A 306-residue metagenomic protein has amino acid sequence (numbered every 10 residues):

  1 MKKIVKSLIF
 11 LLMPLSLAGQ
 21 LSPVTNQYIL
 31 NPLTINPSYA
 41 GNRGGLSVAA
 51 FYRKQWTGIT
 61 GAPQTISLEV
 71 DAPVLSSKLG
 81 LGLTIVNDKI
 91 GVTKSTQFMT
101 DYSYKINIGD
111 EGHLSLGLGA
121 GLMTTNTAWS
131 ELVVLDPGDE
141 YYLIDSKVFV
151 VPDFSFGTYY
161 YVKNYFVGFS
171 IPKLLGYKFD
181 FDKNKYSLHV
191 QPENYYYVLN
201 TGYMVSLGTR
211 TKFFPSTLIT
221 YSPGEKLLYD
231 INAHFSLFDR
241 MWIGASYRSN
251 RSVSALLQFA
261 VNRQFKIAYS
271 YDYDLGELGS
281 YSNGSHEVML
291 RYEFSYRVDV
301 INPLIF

Functional and structural regions predicted by a protein language model:
K2-F10: Sec-dependent signal peptide recognition, specifically the positively charged N-region followed immediately by
M13-P14: N-terminal signal peptide c-region/cleavage motif recognized by signal peptidases
Q20-F306: Subset of outer-membrane beta-barrel
